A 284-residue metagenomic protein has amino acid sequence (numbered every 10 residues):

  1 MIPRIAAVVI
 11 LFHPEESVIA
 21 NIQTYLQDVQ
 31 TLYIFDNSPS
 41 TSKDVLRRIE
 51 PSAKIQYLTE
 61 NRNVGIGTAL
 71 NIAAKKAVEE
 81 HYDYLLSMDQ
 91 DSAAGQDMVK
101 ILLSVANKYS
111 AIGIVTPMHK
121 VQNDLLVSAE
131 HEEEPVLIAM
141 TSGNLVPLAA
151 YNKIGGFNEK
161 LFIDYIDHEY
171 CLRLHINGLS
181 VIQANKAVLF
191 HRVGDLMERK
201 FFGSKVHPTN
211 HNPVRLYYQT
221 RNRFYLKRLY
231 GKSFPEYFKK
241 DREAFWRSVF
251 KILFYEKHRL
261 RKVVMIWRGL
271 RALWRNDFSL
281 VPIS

Functional and structural regions predicted by a protein language model:
V8-D28, T41-S42: Short, well-formed alpha-helical segments that are part of the catalytic scaffolds of diverse glycosyltransferases
D36-L46, R62, S92-A93: A conserved acidic beta->alpha catalytic loop
E60-A77: Glycine-rich, basic loop-to-helix element that forms the pyrophosphate-binding segment of sugar-nucleotide handling
Y82-D91: Short beta-strand-to-loop acidic/aromatic patch adjacent to the donor-nucleotide binding site
Q96-S128: Conserved donor NDP-sugar-binding/catalytic core segment of glycosyltransferases
A129-V146, H211: A recurrent flexible, glycine/aromatic-enriched loop bordering the glycosyltransferase active site that acts as
A150, K160-V193: A short, conserved alpha-helix in the catalytic core of glycosyltransferases
R228-S284: Non-catalytic, C-terminal membrane-associated alpha-helical segments of glycosyltransferases
